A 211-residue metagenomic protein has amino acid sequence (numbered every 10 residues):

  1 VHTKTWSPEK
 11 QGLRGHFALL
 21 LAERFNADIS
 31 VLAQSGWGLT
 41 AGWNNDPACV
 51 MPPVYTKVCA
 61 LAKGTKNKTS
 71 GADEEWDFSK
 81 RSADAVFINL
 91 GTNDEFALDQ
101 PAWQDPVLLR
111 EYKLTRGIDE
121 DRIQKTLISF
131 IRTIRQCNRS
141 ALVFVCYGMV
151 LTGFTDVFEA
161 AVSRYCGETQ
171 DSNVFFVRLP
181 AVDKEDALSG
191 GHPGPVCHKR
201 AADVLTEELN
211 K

Functional and structural regions predicted by a protein language model:
H2-R116, D121, M149-T155, L188 (+2 more regions): Conserved SGNH/GDSL esterase-like catalytic core that processes O-acyl groups on lipids and polysaccharides
G15, L19, E23, D121 (+6 more regions): Solvent-exposed, polar/charged alpha-helical surfaces in well-ordered, non-transmembrane soluble domains, broadly
L20-D28, F130-L142, Y165-D171: A structural motif corresponding to the C-terminal end of an alpha-helix and its immediate exit/capping segment
A72-R81, R132-N138, K211: Surface-exposed acidic, glycine-flexible loop patches that form ligand/cofactor-binding and adhesion interfaces
D105-L109, I134-A141, R178-V182: Short amphipathic alpha-helical segments, especially helix-boundary/capping motifs
L142-S189, P195-K211: Extracellular serine-dependent O-acyl
